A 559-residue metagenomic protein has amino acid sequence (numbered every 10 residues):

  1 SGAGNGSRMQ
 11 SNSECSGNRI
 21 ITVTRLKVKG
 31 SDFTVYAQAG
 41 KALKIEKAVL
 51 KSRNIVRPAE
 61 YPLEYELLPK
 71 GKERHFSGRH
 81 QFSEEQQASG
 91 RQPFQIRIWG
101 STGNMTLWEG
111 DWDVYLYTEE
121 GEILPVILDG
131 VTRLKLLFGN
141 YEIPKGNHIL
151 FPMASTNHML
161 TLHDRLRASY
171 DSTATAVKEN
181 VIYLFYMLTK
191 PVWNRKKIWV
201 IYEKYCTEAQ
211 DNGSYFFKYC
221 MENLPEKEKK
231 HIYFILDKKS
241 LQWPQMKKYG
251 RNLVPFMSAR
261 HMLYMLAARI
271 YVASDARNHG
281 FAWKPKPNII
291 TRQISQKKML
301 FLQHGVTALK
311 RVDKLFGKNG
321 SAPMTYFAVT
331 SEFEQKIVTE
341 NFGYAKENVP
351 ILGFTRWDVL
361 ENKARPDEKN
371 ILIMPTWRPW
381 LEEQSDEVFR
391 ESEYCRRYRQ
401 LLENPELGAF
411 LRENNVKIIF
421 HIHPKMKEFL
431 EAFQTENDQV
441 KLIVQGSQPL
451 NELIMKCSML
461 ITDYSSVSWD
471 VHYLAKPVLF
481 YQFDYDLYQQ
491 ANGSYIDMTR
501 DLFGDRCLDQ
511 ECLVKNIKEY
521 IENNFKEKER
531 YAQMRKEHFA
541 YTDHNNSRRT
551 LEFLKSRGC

Functional and structural regions predicted by a protein language model:
S1-I198: Basic, ligand-binding patches in group-transfer machinery, especially extracytoplasmic/periplasmic segments
V35-Q38, Y65, I198-L360: Active-site and donor-binding regions of nucleotide-sugar-utilizing enzymes
Q210-F217, T355-A432, C507, F539-T542 (+1 more regions): Conserved catalytic-core segment of nucleotide-activated headgroup transferases in glycan assembly
N252-A259, K441-G446, L502-N516: Short acidic-hydrophobic, aromatic-tinged amphipathic segments that line or gate anion-handling sites
V254-Y264, P424-W469: Donor nucleotide-activated moiety binding/catalytic core segment of transferases that use nucleotide-activated donors
N278, W283, F301, S447-N492: A donor-sugar binding/catalytic signature common to diverse glycosyltransferases and related nucleotide-sugar
K346, A432-N437, S466-Y541: Catalytic binding pocket for nucleotide-activated donors in carbohydrate/polymer assembly enzymes
D543-C559: C-terminal alpha-helical cap of glycosyltransferases
